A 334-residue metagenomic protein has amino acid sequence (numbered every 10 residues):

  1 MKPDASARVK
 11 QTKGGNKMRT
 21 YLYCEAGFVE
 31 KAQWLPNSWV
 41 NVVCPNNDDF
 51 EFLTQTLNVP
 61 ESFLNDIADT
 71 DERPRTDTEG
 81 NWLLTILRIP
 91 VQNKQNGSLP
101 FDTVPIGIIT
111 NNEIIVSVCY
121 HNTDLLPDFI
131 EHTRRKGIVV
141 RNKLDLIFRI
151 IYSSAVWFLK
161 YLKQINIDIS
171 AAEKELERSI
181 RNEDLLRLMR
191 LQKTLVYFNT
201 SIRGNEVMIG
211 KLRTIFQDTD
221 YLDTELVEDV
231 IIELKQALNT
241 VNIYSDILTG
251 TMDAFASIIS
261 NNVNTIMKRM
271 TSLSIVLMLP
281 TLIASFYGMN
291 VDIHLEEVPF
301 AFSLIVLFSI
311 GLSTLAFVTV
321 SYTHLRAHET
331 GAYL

Functional and structural regions predicted by a protein language model:
A5-A7: Short hydrophobic alpha-helical segments enriched in small aliphatic residues
Q11-V116, Y120-L125: Membrane-cytosol interface segments
G80-L186, T200-R203, G210: Extended alpha-helical interaction modules
S154, S170-Y287: Membrane-associated alpha-helical segments
M289-F300: Membrane-interfacial hairpin junctions
I305-V318: Hydrophobic core of alpha-helical transmembrane segments in multi-pass integral membrane proteins
T323-T330: Conserved small/polar residues in nucleotide/adenosyl-binding loops
